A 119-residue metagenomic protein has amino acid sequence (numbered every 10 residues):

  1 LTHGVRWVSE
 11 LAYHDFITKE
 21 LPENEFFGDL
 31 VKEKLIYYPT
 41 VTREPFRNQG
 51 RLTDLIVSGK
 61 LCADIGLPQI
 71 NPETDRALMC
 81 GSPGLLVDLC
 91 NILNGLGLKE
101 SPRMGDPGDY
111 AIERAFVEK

Functional and structural regions predicted by a protein language model:
T2, S9-K119: Reductase modules of NAD(P)H-dependent flavoproteins
